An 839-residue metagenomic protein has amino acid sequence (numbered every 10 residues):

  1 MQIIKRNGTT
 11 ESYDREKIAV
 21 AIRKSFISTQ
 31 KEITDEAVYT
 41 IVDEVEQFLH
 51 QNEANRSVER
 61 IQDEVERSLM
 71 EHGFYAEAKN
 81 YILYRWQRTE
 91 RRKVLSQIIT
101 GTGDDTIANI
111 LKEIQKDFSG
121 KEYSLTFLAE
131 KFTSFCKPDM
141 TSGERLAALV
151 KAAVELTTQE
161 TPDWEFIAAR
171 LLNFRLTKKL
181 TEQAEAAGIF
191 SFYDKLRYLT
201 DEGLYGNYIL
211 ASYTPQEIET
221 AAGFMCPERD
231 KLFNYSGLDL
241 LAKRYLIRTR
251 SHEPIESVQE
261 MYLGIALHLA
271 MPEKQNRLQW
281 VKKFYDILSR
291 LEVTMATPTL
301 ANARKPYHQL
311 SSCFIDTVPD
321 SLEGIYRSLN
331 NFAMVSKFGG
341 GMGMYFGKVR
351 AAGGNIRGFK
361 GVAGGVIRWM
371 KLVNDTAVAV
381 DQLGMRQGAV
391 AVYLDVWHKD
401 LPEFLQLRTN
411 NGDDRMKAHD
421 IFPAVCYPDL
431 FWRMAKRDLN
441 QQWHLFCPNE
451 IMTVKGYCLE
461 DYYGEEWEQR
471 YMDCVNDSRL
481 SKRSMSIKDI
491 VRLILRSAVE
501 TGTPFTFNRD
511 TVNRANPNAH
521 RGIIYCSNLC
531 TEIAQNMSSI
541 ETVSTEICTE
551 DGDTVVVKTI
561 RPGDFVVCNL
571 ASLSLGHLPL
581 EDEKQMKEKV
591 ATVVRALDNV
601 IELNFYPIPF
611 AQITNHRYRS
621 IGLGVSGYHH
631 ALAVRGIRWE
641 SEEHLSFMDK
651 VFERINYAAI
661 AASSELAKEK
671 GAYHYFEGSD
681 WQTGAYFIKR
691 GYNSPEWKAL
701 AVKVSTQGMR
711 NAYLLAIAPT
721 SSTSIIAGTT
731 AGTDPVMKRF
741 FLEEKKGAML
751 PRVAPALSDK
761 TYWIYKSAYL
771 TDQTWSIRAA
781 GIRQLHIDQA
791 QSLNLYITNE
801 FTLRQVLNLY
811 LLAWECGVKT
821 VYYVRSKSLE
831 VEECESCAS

Functional and structural regions predicted by a protein language model:
T9, K31, E36-L263, L267 (+1 more regions): Core nucleic-acid recognition elements
R67-M70, M140, E155, F233-R244 (+4 more regions): Core structural elements
N80-Q87, W164-L196, Y427, V512-I540 (+6 more regions): Terminal amphipathic helices with adjacent charged low-complexity linkers/tails
F174-E228, S311-S572, P579-L580, Y606-F610 (+2 more regions): Active-site cavity-forming subdomains of large catalytic enzyme subunits
T214-T220, D230-D239, T531-Q535, L597 (+5 more regions): Catalytic alpha/beta core of large soluble enzyme barrels
F224-L240, R244, P272-K305, A333 (+1 more regions): Conserved oxyanion/phosphate-binding beta-strand-loop segments in alpha/beta enzyme cores
E253-E323, R470-R496, T501-T506, V651-V702: Gly/Pro-rich turn-and-neighbor structural signature
I287, L329, K589-Q612, R638-T720 (+1 more regions): Internal maturation/activation junctions in enzymes
